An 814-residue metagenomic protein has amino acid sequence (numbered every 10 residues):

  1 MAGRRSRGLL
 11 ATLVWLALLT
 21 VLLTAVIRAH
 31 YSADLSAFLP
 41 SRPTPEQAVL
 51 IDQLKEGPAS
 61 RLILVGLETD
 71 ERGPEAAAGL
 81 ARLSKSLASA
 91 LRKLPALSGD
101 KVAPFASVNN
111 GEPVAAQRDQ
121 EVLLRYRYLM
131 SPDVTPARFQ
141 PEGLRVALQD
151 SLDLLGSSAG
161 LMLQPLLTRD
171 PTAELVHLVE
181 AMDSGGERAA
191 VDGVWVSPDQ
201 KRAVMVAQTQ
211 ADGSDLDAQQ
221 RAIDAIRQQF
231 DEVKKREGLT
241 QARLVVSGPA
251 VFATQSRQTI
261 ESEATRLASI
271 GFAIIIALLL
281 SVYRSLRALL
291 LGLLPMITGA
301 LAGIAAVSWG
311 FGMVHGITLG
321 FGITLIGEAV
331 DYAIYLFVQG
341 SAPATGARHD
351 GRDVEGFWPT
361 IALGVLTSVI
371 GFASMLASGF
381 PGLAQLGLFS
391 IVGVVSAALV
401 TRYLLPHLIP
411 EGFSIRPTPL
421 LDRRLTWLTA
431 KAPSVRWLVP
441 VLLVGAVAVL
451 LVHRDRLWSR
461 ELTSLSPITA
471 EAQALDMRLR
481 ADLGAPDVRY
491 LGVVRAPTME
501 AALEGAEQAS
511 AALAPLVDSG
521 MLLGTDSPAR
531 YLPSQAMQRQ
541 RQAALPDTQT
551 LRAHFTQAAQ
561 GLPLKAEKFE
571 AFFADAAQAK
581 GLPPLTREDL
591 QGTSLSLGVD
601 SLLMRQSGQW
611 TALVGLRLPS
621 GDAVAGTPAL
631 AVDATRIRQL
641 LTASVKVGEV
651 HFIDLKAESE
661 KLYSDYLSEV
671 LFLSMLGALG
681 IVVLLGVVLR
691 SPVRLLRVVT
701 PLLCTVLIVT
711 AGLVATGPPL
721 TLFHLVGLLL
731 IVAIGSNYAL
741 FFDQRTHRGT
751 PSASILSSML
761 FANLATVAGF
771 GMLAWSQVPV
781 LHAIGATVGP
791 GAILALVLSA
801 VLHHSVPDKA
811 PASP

Functional and structural regions predicted by a protein language model:
M1-A33, S41, A211-S214, R221-E461 (+2 more regions): Membrane-embedded transmembrane helical bundles of large multi-pass transporters/channels
L23-A25, A78-A203, A218, R243 (+1 more regions): Alpha-helical transmembrane helix bundles of large polytopic membrane transport and channel proteins
A25-E71, A181-V194, S434, R454-P497 (+2 more regions): Solvent-exposed, non-transmembrane loop/terminal regulatory segments of multi-pass membrane proteins
I51-Q53, A190-V194, M477-D482, L491 (+6 more regions): Generic recognition of flexible, low-complexity loop/linker segments
T69-E75, A81, K85, D212 (+2 more regions): Helix N-cap motif at beta-to-alpha junctions
A88-S98, V102-F105, R227, D231-K234 (+2 more regions): A common structural junction motif
L161-L280, S285, Q578-I681: Extracytoplasmic
W437-G561: Juxtamembrane segments of multi-pass membrane proteins
